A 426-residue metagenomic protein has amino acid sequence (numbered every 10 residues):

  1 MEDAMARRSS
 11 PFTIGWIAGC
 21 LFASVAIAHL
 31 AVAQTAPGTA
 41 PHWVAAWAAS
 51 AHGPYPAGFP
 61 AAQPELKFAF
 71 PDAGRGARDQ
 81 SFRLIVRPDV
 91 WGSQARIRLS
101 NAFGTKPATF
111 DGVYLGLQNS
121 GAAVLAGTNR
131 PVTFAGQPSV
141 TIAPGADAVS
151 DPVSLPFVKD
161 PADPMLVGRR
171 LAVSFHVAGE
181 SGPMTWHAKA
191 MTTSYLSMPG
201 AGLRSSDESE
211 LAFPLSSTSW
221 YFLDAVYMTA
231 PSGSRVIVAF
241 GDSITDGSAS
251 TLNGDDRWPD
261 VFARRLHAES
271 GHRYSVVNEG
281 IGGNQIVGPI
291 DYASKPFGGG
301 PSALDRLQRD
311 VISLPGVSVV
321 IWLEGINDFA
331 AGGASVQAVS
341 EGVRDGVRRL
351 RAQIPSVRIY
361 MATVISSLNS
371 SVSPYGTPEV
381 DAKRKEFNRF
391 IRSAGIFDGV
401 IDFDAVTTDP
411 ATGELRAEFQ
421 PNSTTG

Functional and structural regions predicted by a protein language model:
E2-R7, H29-F240, D246-G254, S270-G271: N-terminal secretory targeting modules
G15-H29: Bacterial N-terminal signal peptides
R96, V236-G241, T245, Y274-G280 (+3 more regions): Structural recognition of the beta-strand scaffold that forms the well-ordered cores of secreted hydrolase catalytic
T109, P183-K189, S248-D255, G288-D291 (+3 more regions): Short, solvent-exposed loop/turn and secondary-structure capping segments
D246-G247, G254-G283, V287-P289, G299-D305: Phosphate-binding active sites in nucleotide-utilizing proteins
S250, I286-S340, S366: Oxyanion-hole/transition-state-stabilizing segment in secreted/luminal serine hydrolases and related acyltransferases
Q285, A293-P296, G300, L304 (+2 more regions): Catalytic His-Asp segment of secreted/periplasmic serine-dependent ester chemistry enzymes
V343-I354: Surface-exposed amphipathic alpha-helices with a cationic face
